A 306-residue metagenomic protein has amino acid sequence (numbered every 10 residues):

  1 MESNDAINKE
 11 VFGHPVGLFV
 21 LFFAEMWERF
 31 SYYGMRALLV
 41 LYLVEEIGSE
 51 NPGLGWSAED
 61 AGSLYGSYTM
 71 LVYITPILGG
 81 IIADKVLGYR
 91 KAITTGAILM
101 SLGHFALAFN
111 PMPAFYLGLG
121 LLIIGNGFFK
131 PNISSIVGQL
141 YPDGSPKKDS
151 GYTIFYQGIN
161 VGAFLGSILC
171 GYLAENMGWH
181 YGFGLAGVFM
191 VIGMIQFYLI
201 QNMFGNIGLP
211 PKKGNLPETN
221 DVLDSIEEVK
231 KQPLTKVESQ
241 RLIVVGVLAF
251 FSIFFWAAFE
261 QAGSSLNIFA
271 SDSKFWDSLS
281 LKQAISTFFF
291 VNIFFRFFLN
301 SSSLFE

Functional and structural regions predicted by a protein language model:
M1-V20, D143-G144, G171-L281, L299-S303: Intracellular loop-helix junctions on the cytosolic face of multi-pass helical membrane proteins
M26, G103, A114-F129: Hydrophobic core of transmembrane alpha-helices in multi-pass small-molecule transporters, especially MFS/SLC-type
A37-D60, A262-S286: Short amphipathic helix-loop junctions that connect adjacent transmembrane helices in Major Facilitator Superfamily/SLC
G62-A83, K130, F164, F290-S303: Central cavity-lining transmembrane alpha-helices of secondary-active solute carriers, predominantly the Major
V72, K147-E175, Y181-G193, F289-I293: Glycine-rich segments within core transmembrane alpha-helices of 12-TM secondary carriers
K85-A97, G144: Cytoplasmic membrane-interface "Motif A"-like loop-to-helix N-cap segments of 12-TM Major Facilitator Superfamily
T95-Y116: C-terminal ends and interior cores of transmembrane alpha-helices in multi-pass membrane transporters/permeases
F128-P142: Intracellular juxtamembrane helix-capping segments at the cytosolic ends of symmetry-related transmembrane helices
